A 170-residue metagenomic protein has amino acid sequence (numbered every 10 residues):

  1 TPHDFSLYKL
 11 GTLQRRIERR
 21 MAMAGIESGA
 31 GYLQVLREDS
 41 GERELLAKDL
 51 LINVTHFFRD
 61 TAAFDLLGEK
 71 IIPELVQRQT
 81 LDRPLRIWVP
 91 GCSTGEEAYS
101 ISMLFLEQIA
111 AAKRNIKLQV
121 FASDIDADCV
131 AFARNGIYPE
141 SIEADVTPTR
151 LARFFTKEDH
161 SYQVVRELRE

Functional and structural regions predicted by a protein language model:
T1-L85: A short N-terminal interaction module
R59, S93-T94: Glycosyltransferase donor-binding loop in the core domain
I71, F105-I109, I137: Active-site catalytic pocket residues across diverse enzymes, especially alpha/beta-hydrolases
D82-I87, A98, N115: Active-site lining segments that contact anionic ligands and/or coordinate catalytic metals
W88-S93, I101-S102, S123: Generic beta-strand/beta-sheet core signal
P90, A111-E170: Extended basic-aromatic, gly/pro-enriched interface segments that bind polyanionic ligands
T94-K113: Conserved SAM-binding loop of SAM-dependent methyltransferases across substrates and taxa, primarily the Class I
